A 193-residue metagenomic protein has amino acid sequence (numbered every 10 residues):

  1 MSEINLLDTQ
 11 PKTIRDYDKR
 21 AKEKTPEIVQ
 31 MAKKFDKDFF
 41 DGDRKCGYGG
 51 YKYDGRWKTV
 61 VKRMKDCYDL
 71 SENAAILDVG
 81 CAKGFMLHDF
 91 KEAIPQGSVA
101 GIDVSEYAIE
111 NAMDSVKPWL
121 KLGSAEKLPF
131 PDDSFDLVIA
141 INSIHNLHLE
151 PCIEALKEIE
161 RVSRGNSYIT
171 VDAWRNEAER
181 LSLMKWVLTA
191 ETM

Functional and structural regions predicted by a protein language model:
M1-Y68, N73-P129, L147-E154, E158 (+1 more regions): Class I (Rossmann-like) S-adenosyl-L-methionine-dependent methyltransferase catalytic domain, capturing the SAM-binding
D136: Conserved acidic residues
I139: A conserved beta-strand element that flanks and buttresses the S-adenosyl-L-methionine
S143: Hydrophobic adenine-recognition pocket in adenosine-nucleotide-binding enzymes
